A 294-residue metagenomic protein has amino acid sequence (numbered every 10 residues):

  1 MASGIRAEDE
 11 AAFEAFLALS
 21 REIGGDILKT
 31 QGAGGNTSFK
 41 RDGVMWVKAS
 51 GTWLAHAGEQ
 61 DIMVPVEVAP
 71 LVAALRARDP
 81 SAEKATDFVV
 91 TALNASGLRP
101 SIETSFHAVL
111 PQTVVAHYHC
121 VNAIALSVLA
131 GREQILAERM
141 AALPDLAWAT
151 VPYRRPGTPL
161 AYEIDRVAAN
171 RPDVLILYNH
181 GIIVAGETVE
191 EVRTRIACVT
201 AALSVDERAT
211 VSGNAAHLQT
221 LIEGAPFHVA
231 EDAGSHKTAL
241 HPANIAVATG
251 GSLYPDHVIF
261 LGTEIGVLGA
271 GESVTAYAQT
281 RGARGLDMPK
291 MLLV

Functional and structural regions predicted by a protein language model:
M1-V294: Glycine-rich flexible loops
